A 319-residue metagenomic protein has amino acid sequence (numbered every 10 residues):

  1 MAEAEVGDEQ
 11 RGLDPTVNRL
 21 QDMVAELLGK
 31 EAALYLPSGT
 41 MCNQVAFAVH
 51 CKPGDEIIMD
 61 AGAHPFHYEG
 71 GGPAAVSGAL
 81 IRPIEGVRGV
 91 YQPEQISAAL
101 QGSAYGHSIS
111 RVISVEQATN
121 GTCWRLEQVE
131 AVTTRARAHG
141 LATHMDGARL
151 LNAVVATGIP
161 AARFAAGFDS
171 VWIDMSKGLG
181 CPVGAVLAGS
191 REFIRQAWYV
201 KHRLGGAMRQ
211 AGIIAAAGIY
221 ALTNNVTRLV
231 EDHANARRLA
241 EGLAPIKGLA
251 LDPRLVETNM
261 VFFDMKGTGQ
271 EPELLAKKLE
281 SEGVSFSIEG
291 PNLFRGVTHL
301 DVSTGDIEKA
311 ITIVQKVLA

Functional and structural regions predicted by a protein language model:
M1-R254, T258-E282, S287-V302, A310-L318: Conserved PLP-enzyme active-site core in the AAT-like
